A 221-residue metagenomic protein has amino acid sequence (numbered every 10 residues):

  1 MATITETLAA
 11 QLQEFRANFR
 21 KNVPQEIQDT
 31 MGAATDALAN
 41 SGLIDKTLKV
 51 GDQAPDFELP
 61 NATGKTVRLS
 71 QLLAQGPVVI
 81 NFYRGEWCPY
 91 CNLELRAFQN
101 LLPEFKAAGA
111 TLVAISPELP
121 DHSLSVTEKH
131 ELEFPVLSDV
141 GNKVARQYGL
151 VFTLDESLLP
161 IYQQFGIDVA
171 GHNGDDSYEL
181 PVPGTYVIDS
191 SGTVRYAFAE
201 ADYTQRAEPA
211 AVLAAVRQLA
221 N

Functional and structural regions predicted by a protein language model:
M1-Q53: N-terminal targeting signals for export/organelle localization
A37-D56, V169-Y186: Alpha-helix-centered segments that form part of catalytic cores
P60-A62, I188: A generic structural motif
V67-R68, R195: Generic structural signal for well-ordered beta-strand positions
L69-F98: Short active-site neighborhood of thiol/selenol oxidoreductases, capturing the structured segment around
E94-Q147: Structural microenvironment flanking redox-active thiols in thiol-disulfide oxidoreductases
D139-Q205: Thiol/selenol-based redox catalytic cores and closely related redox-interacting motifs
Y203-L219: A short, polar/charged loop-to-alpha-helix boundary motif
